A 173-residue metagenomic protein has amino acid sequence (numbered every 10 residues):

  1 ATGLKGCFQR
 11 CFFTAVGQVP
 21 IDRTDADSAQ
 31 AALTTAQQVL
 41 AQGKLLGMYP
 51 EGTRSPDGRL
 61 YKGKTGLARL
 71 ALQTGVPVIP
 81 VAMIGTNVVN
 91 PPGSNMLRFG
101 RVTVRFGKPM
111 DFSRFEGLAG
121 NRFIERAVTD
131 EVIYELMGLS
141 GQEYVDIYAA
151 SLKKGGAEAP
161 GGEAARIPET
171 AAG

Functional and structural regions predicted by a protein language model:
A1-A26: Catalytic core of membrane glycerolipid acyltransferases/transacylases, capturing the structured, soluble-facing
Q30-G173: Non-catalytic C-terminal accessory region of glycerolipid acyltransferases and related lyso-lipid remodeling enzymes
